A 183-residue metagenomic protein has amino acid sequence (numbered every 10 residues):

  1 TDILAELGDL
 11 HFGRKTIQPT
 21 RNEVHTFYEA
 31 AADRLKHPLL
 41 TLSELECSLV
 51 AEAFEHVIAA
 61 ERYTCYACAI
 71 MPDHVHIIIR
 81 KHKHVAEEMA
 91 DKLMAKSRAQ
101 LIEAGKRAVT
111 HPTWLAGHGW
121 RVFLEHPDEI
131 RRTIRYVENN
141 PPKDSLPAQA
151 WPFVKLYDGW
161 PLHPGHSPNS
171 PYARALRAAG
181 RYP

Functional and structural regions predicted by a protein language model:
T1-P183: Short catalytic/metal-binding and nucleic-acid-binding patches
